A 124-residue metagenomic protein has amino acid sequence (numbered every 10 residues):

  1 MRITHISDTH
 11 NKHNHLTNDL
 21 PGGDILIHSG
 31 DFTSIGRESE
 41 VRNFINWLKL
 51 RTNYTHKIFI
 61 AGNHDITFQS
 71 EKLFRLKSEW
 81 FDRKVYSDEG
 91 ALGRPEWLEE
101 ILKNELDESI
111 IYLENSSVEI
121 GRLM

Functional and structural regions predicted by a protein language model:
M1-I3: Extreme N-terminal starter segment of soluble prokaryotic enzymes
I6-G121: Core catalytic region of metal-dependent phosphoesterases/phosphodiesterases, especially metallo-beta-lactamase-like
